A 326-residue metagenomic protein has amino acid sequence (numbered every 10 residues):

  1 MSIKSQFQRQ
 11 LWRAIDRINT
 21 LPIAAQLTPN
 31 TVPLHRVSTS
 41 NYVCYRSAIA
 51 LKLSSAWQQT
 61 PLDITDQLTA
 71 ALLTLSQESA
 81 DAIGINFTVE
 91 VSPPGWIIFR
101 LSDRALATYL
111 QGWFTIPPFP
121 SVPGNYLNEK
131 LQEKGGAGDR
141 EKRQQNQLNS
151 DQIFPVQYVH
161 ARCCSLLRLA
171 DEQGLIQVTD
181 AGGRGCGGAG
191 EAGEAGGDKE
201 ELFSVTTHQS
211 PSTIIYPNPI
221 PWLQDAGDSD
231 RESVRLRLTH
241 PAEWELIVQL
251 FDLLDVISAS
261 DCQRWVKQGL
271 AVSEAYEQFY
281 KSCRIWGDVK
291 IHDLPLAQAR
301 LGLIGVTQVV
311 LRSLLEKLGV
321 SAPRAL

Functional and structural regions predicted by a protein language model:
M1-G183, E201-L326: Non-catalytic interaction-recognition regions
